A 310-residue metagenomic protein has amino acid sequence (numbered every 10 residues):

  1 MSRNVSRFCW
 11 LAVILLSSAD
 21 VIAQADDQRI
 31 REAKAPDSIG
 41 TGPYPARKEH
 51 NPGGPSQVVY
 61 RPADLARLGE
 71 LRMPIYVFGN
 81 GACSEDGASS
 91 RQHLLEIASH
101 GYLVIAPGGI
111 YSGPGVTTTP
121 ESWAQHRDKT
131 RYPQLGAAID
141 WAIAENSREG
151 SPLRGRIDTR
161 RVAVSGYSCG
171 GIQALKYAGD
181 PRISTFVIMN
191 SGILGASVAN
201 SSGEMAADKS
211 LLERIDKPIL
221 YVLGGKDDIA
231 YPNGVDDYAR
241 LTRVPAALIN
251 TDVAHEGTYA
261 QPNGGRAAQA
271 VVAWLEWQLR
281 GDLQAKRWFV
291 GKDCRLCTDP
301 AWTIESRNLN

Functional and structural regions predicted by a protein language model:
S18-D20: N-terminal signal peptide c-region/cleavage motif recognized by signal peptidases
Q24-L71: N-terminal cap/lid segment of alpha/beta-hydrolase-fold proteins
E70-G81: Short beta-strand element of the alpha/beta-hydrolase
A88-P107: Short amphipathic alpha-helix adjacent to the substrate-entry channel of hydrolases
A124-T159: Alpha/beta-hydrolase active-site loop
G166-G170, A174: Gly/Ala-rich beta-loop-alpha elbow adjacent to hydrolase catalytic centers
S184-Q261: The feature captures the conserved acid-bearing segment of alpha/beta-hydrolase catalytic domains
V253-E256, P262-N310: Alpha/beta-hydrolase-fold serine-hydrolase catalytic core, especially in secreted/extracellular enzymes
